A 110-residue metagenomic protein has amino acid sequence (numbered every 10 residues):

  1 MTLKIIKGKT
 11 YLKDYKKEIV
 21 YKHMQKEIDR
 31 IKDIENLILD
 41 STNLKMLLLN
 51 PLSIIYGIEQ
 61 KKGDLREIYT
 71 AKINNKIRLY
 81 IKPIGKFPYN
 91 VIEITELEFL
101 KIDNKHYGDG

Functional and structural regions predicted by a protein language model:
M1-I38: Arg/Lys-rich, positively charged N-terminal/basic patches that mediate binding to nucleic acids
T2-L3, Q25-I28, E35, P51 (+3 more regions): Low-complexity, intrinsically disordered short peptide segments enriched in small/polar/basic residues
K9, I34-N36, L44, I58 (+2 more regions): Generic N-terminal initiation segments characterized by hydrophobic and/or small/turn-forming residues
Y15-K16, G57-K62, G110: Short, solvent-exposed polar/charged micro-motifs at secondary-structure junctions
H23-Q25, L65, A71: Helix-centric, low-specificity signal for extended rod-like, repetitive segments
N43-Y69: A short, surface-exposed loop/turn module that caps and links secondary-structure elements
K62, Y69-G110: Enriched for short, Lys/Arg-rich terminal
